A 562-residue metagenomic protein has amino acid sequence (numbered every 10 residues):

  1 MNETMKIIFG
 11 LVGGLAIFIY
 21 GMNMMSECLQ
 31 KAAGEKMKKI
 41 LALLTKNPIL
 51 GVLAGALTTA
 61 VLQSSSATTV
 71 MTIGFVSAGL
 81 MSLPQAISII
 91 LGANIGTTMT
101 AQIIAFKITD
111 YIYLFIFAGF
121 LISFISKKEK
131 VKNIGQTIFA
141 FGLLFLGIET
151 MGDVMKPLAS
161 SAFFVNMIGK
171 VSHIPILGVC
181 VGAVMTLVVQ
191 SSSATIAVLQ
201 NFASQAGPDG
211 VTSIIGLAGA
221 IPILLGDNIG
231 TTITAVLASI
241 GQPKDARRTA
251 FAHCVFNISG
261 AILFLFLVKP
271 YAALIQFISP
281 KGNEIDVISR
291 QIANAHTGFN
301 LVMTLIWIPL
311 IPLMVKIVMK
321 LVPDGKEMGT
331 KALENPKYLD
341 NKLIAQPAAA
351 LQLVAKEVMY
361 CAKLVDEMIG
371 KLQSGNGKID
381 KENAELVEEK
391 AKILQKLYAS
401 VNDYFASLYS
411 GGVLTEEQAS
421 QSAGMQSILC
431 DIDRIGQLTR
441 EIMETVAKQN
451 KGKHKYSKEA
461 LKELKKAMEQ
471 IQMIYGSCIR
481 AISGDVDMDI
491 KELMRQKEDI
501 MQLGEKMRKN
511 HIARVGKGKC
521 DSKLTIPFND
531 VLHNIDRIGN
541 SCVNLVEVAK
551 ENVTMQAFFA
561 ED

Functional and structural regions predicted by a protein language model:
N2-P48, I138-V184, N201-S204, V211-S213: Helix-loop-helix hairpins and the membrane-proximal interhelical loops of multi-pass alpha-helical transport proteins
M22-K31, T72-S77, A118-K132, A235-G241: C-terminal ends of transmembrane helices
M24-A32, K36, I40, Q102 (+11 more regions): Membrane-spanning helices that line or support transport/gating and their immediate boundary helices in channels
E35, K39, L43, N47 (+13 more regions): Alpha-helical transmembrane segments of multi-pass membrane proteins, especially transporters and channels
T59-L62, V70-G96, Q102-Y111, I122-S123 (+5 more regions): Membrane-interfacial helix-loop connectors
M81, F106-I108, I215, L237 (+4 more regions): Cytosolic, long alpha-helical scaffolding segments
M99, V154-K170, A273-I285: Membrane-interface helix termini and inter-helical loops of multi-pass transporters
F120-G182, V255-A261, R290-I311: Core mid-bundle transmembrane helix pairs that form the ion/substrate translocation pathway in diverse multi-pass
